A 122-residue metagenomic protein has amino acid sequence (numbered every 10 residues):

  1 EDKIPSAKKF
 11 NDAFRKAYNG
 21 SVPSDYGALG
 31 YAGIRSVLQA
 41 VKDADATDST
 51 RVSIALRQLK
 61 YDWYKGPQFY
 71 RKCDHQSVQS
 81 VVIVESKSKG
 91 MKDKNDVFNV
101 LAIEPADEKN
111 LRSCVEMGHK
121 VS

Functional and structural regions predicted by a protein language model:
E1-S122: Extracytosolic ligand-binding ectodomains
